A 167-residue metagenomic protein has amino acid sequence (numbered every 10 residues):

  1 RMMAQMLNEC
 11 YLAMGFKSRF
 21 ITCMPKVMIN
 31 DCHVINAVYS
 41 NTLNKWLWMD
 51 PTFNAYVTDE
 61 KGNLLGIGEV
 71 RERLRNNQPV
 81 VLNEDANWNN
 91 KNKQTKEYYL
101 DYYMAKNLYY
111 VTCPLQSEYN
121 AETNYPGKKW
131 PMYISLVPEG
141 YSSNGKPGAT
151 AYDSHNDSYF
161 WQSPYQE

Functional and structural regions predicted by a protein language model:
R1-V34: Active-site neighborhood of thiol-dependent amide/isopeptide-bond enzymes
M28-N30, Y39, L43-E167: His-Asp-centered catalytic microenvironments across diverse enzyme cores, prominently the transglutaminase-like
